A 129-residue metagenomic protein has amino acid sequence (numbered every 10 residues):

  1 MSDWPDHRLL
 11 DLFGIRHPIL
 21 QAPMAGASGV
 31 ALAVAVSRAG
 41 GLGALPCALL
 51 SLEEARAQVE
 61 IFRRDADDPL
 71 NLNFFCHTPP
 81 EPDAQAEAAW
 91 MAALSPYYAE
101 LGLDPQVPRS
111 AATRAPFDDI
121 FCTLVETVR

Functional and structural regions predicted by a protein language model:
M1-R129: Active-site entrance/lid segments in N-terminal catalytic domains of soluble metabolic enzymes
